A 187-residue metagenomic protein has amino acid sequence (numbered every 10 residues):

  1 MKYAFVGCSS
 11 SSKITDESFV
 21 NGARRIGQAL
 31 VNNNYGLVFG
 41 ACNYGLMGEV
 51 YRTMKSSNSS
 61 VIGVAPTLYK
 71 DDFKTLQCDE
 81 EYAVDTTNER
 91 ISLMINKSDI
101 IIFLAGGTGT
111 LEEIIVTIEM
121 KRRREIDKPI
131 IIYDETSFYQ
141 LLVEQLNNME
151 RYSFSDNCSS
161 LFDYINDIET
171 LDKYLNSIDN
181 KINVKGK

Functional and structural regions predicted by a protein language model:
M1-S60: Glycine-rich beta-alpha loop segments
T15, F39-G40, A83, G106 (+2 more regions): Glycine- and other small-residue-rich loops at beta-strand/loop junctions that grip anionic moieties
Y35-L37, K128, S159-F162: Short active-site oxyanion
A41-A105, G109-T110: Acidic/glycine-enriched connector segments
A65, L104, K121-V143, D156-C158: Short, acidic/small-residue loops that bind anionic groups at enzyme active sites
K70-A83, Y139-S153: Active-site-proximal loop->helix
E89-E125, I131, K181-G186: Active-site/ligand-binding-proximal alpha/beta "capping" segment
I100, Y152-K187: A charged, well-structured terminal subsegment
